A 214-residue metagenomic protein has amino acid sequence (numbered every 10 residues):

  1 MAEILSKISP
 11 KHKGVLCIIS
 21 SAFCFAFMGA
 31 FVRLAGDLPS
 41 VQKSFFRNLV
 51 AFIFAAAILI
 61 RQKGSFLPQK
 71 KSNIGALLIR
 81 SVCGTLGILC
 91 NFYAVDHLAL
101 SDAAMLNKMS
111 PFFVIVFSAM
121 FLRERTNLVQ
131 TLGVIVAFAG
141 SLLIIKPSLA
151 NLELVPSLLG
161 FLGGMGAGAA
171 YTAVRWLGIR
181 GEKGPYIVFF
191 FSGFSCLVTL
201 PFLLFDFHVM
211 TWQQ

Functional and structural regions predicted by a protein language model:
M1-S20, F52-I79, L128, G193 (+1 more regions): Membrane-interface interhelical linkers
A22-A26, A56, S81-L89, P111-V116 (+3 more regions): Hydrophobic/small/kink-forming positions within alpha-helical transmembrane segments of polytopic membrane proteins
A30-R33, S40, A55, A150-F207: Transmembrane alpha-helical segments that form core, pore/gating elements of small-molecule transporters/exporters
G36, V95, L122, G178-I179: Helix-capping/transition residues at the boundaries of transmembrane alpha-helices and the short helical linkers
D37-Q42, C90-N107, K183-P185: Structural motif at transmembrane-helix junctions in multi-pass transporters
K63-S101, L143: Specific transmembrane alpha-helical segments of multi-pass solute transporters/efflux pumps, especially DMT/EamA
Y93, S110-L132: C-terminal transmembrane-helix exit sites in multi-pass transporters
V129-K146, M165: Hydrophobic transmembrane alpha-helices of multi-pass small-molecule transport proteins
